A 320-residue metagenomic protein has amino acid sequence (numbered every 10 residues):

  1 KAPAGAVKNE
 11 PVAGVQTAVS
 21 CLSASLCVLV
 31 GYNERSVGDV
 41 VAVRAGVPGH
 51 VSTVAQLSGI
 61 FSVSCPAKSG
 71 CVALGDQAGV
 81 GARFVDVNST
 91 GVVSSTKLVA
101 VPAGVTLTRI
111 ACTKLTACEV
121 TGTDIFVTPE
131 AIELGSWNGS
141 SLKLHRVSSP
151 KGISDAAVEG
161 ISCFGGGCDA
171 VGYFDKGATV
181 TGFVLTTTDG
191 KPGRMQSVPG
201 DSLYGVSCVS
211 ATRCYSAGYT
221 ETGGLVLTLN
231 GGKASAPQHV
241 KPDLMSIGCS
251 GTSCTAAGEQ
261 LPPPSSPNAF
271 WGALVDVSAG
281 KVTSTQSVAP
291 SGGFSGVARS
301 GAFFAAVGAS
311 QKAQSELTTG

Functional and structural regions predicted by a protein language model:
K1-G320: Residue-level hotspots at or immediately adjacent to binding/recognition sites across diverse folds
